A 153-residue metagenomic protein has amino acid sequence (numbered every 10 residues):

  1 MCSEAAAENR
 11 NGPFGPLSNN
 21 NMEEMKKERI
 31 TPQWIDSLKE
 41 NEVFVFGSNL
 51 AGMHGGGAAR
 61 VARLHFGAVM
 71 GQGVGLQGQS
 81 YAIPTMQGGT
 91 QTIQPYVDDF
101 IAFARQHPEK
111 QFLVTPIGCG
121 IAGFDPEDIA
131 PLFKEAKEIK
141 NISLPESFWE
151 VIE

Functional and structural regions predicted by a protein language model:
C2, G12-E153: Macrodomain-like recognition of ADP-ribose-binding/processing modules
E4-E8: Acidic, Ala/Val/Gly-enriched low-complexity intrinsically disordered segments
